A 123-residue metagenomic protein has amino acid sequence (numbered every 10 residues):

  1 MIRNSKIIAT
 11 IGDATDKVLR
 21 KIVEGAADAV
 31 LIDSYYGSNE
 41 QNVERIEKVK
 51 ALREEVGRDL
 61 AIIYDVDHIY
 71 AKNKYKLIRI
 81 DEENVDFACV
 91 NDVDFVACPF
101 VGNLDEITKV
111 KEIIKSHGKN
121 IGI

Functional and structural regions predicted by a protein language model:
M1-I123: Non-catalytic helical/linker scaffolds that mediate oligomerization, partner binding, and domain coupling around large
